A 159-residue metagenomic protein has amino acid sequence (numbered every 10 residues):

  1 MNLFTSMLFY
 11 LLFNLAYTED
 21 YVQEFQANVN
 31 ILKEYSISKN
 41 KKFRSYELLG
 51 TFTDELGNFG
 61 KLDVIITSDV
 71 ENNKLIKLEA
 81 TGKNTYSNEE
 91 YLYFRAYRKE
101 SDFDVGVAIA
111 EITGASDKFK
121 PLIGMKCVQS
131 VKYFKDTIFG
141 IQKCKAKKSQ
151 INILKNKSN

Functional and structural regions predicted by a protein language model:
M1-E19: Classical Sec-dependent N-terminal signal peptides that target proteins to the secretory pathway
Y17-N159: Beta-strand-enriched cores of mature, soluble protein domains
